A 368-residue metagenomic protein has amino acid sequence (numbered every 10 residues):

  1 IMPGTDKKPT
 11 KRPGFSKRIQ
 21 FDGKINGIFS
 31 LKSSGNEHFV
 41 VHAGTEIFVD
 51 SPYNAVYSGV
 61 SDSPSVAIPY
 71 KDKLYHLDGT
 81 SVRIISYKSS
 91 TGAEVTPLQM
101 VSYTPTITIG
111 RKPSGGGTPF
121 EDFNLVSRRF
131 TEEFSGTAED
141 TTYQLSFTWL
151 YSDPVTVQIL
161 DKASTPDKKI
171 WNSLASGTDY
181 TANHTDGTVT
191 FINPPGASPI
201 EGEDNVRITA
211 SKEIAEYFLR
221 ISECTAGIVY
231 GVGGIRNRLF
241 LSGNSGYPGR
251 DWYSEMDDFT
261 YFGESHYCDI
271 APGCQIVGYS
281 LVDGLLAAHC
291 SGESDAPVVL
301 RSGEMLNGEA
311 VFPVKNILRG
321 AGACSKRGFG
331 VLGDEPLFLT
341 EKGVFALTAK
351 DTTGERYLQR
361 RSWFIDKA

Functional and structural regions predicted by a protein language model:
I1-N54, I84, L98-V126, S222-M305: N-terminal beta-propeller domains
F48-Y70: A broadly used, surface-exposed interaction patch
Y53-A55, T91-T96, F259-G263, L306-P313 (+1 more regions): Beta-strand initiation motifs
D62-S114: Hydrophobic or amphipathic alpha-helical targeting/insertion segments
S63-K73, T80, R238, Q275-A368: Beta-sheet-dominated scaffold domains
E94-H184, F191-P195, S211-I228: Extended beta-strand solenoid/passenger and fiber regions
P195-G202: Surface-exposed, short loops/turns at beta-strand junctions within beta-sandwich domains
E203-A210: Short, well-structured beta-strand segments within conserved domains
